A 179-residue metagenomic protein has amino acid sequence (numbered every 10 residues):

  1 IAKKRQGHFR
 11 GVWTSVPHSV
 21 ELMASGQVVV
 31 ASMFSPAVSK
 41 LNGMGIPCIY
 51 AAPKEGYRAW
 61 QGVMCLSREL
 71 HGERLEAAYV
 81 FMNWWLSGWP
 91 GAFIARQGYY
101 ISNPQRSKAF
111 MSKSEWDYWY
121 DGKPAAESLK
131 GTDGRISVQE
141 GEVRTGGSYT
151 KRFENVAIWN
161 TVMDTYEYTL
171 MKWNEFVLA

Functional and structural regions predicted by a protein language model:
I1-P53: Ligand-binding pocket segment of bilobal, Venus flytrap-like solute-binding proteins
G7-R10, R68, V156-N160: Second-shell loop/turn segments in exported
W13-P17, S32, G72-E76, N160-E167: Soluble non-cytosolic domains of exported or imported proteins
V20, A24, S32, A78-L86 (+3 more regions): Non-transmembrane alpha-helical segments in soluble domains of secreted/periplasmic/extracellular proteins
K54-A59: Short, surface-exposed loop/turn microsegments at beta-strand edges and helix-strand junctions
G62-M64: Short amphipathic alpha-helical segments
S67-T145: Mature extracytoplasmic/periplasmic domains
R135-A179: Conserved C-terminal helix/tail region of periplasmic/extracytoplasmic solute-binding proteins
